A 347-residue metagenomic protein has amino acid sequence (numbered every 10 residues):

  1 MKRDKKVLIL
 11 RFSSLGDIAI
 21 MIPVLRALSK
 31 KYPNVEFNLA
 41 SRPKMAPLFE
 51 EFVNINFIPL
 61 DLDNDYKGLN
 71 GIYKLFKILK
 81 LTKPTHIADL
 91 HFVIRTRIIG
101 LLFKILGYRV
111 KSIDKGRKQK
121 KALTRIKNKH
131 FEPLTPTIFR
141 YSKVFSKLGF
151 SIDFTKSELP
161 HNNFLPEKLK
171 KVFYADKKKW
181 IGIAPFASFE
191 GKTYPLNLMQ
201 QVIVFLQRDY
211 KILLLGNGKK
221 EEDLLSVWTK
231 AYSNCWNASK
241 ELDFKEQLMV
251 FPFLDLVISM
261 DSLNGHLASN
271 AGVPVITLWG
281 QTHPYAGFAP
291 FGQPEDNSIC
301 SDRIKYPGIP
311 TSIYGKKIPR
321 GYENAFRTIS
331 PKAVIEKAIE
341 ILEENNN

Functional and structural regions predicted by a protein language model:
M1-N347: Catalytic machinery of carbohydrate-active enzymes, primarily nucleotide-sugar-dependent glycosyltransferases
